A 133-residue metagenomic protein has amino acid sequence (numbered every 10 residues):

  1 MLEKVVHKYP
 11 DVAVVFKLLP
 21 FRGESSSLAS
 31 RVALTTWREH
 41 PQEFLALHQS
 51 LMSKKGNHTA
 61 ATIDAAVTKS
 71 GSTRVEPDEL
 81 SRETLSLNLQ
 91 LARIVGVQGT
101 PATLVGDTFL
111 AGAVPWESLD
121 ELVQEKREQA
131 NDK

Functional and structural regions predicted by a protein language model:
M1-K8, D64-K133: C-terminal cap of thioredoxin/glutaredoxin-like
M1-S70, R74, V95: Structural alpha/beta surface segment adjacent to cysteine/selenocysteine redox centers across thiol/disulfide enzymes
